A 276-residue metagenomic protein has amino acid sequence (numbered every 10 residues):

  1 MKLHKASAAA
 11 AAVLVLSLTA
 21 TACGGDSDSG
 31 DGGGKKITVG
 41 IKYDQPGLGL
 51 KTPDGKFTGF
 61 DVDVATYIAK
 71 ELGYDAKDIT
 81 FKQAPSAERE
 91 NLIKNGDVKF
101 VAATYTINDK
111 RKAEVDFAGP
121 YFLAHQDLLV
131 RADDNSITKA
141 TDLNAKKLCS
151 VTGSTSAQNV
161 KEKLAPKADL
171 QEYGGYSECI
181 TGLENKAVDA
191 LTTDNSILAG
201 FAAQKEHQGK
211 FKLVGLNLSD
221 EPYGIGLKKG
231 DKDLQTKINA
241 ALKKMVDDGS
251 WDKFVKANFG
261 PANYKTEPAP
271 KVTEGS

Functional and structural regions predicted by a protein language model:
S17-A22: C-terminal motif of bacterial Sec signal peptides marking the signal peptidase cleavage site
G24, K70-E71, D134, S154 (+1 more regions): Extended ligand-binding regions for polar small-molecule ligands
D31-V101: Extracytoplasmic small-molecule ligand-binding "clamshell" domains of the periplasmic binding protein/Venus flytrap
V39, P46, F57-E71, H125-E178 (+2 more regions): Bilobed "Venus flytrap"/periplasmic-binding protein-like clamshell domains and structurally analogous long
Y43, L123-V130, A203-N239, P261-S276: Periplasmic-binding protein-like
I79-D142: Acidic, polar ligand-binding/catalytic clefts
I79-N91, N135-S136, Q171-T181, N185 (+1 more regions): Short helix-initiation/N-cap motifs at beta->coil->alpha
T104-A113, K161-E162, D189-D220: A ligand-binding cleft/hinge motif common to bilobed small-molecule-binding domains
